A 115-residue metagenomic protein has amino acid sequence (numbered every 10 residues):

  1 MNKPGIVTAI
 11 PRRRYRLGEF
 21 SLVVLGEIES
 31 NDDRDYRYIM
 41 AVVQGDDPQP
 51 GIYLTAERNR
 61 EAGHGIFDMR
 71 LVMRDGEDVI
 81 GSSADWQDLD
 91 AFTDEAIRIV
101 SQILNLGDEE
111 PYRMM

Functional and structural regions predicted by a protein language model:
M1-D46: Negatively charged, low-complexity tracts enriched in Asp/Glu with abundant Ser/Thr
I6, E19, E27, D46 (+5 more regions): Intrinsically disordered, low-complexity regions
A9, Y53-L54, A96: Generic hydrophobic, helix-prone segments enriched in Leu/Val/Ile
L17, L22, Y38-M40, T55 (+3 more regions): Intrinsically disordered, low-complexity regions enriched in small/polar residues
E27, R34, L54, F92 (+1 more regions): Generic alpha-helix signal with a bias toward terminal, lower-confidence helices and secondary-structure junctions
R34-D78: A short, structured beta-strand/loop element
N59-M115: Mixed-charge, Lys/Arg-enriched low-complexity segments
